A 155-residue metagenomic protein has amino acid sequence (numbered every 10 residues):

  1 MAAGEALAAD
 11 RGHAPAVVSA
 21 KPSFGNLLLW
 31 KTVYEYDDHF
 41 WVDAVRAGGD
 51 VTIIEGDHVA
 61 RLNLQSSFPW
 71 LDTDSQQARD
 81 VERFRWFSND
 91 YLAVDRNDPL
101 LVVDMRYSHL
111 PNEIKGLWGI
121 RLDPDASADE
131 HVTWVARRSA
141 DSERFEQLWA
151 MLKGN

Functional and structural regions predicted by a protein language model:
M1-A16: Alpha-helical transmembrane signal-anchor/signal-peptide segments
A16-V17, L27-N155: Extracytosolic and intramembrane catalytic regions of membrane-associated proteins in envelope/secretory systems
F24: N-terminal nucleophile
